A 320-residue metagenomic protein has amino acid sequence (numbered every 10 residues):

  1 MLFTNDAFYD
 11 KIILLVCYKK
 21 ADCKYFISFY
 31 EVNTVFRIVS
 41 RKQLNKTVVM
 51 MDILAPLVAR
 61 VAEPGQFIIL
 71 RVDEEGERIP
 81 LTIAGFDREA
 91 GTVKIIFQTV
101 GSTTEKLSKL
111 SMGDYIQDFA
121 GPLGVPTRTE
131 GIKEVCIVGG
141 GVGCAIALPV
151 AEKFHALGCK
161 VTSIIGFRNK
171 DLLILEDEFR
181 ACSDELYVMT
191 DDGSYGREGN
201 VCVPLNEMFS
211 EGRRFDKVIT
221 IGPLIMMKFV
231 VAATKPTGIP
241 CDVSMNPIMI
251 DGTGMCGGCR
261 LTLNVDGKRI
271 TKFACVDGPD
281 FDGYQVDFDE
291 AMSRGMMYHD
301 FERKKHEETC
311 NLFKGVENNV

Functional and structural regions predicted by a protein language model:
Y9-Y18, K24-S28: Short, positively charged and aromatic/hydrophobic N-terminal segments
F29-M112: Ferredoxin-reductase
L70, D118-F119, L261: A generic structural signal for residues embedded in beta-strands
D73, G121-P122, N264: Short, surface-exposed secondary-structure boundary micro-motifs
S102-I248: FNR/FR-type flavoprotein reductase catalytic core
P247-D280, E308-L312: Local cysteine-cluster metal-coordination motifs and their immediate loop/turn environment, predominantly Fe-S cluster
T262, V276-V320: Short Fe-S-cluster ligation motifs
